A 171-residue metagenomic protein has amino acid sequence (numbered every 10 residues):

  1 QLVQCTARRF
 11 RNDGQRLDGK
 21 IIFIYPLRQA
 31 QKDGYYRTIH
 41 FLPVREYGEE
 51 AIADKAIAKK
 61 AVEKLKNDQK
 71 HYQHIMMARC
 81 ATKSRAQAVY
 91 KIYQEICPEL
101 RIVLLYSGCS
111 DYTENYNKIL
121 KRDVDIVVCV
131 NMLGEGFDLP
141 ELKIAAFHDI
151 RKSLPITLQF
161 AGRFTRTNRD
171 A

Functional and structural regions predicted by a protein language model:
Q1-R16, G34: Conserved helicase ATPase motor motifs in RecA-like P-loop NTPase domains
V3, F23-Y25, H40-L42, V103 (+1 more regions): Hydrophobic/aromatic beta-strand patches that form the interior of the parallel beta-sheet core in alpha/beta enzyme
C5-R9, T82, V130-M132: A short beta-strand-to-loop transition that corresponds to the Sensor-1 phosphate-sensing loop of AAA+ P-loop ATPases
R11-F23, F137: Short regulatory helix/loop adjacent to the ATP-binding pocket of P-loop NTPases
G19-A86, I92-Y93: Conserved interdomain linker/interface between the two RecA-like ATPase lobes of SF2 helicase motors
Q69-M76, P98-R101, P140-I144: Short, surface-exposed connector motifs at secondary-structure boundaries
Q94-Y112: Conserved RecA-like helicase motor-core motifs
S107-A171: Conserved RecA-like P-loop NTPase helicase motor core
